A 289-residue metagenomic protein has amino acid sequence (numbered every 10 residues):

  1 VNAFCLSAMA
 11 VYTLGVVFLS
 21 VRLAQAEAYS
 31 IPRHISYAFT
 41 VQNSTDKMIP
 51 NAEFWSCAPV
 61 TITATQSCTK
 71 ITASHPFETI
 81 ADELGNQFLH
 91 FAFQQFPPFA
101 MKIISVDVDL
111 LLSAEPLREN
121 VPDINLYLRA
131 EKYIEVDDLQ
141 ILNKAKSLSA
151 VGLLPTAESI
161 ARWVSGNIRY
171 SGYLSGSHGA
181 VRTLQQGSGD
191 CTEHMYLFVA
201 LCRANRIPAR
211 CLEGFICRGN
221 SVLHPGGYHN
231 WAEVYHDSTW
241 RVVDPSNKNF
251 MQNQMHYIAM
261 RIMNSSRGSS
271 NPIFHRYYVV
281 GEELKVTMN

Functional and structural regions predicted by a protein language model:
V1-M9: N-terminal Sec-pathway targeting helices
Y12-G15, L19-S113: Intrinsically disordered, low-complexity N-terminal segments that are enriched in acidic
S44-K47, F96-M101, A150-L153, R203-R206 (+1 more regions): A short, structured loop/turn motif at beta-sheet edges
E53-W55, T69-A73, E119-R129, S246-F250: Short intrinsically disordered coil segments
E83, P97-Q185: Acidic low-complexity segments
S105-D109, P208, E233, W240: Residues within well-ordered beta-strands of beta-sheet-rich folds
L153-N230, M251-Q254, I258: Active-site neighborhood of thiol-dependent amide/isopeptide-bond enzymes
R218-N220, G226-N289: Active-site rim recognition segments
